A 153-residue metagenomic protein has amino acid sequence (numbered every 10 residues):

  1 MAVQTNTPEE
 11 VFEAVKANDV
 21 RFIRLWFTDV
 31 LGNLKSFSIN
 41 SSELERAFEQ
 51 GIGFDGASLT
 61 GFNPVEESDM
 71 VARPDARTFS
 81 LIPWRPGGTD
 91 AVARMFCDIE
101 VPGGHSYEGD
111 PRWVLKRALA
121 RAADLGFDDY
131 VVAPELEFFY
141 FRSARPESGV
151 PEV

Functional and structural regions predicted by a protein language model:
M1-V153: Glycine-rich, acidic/polar active-site loops that bind/position phosphate-bearing ligands
